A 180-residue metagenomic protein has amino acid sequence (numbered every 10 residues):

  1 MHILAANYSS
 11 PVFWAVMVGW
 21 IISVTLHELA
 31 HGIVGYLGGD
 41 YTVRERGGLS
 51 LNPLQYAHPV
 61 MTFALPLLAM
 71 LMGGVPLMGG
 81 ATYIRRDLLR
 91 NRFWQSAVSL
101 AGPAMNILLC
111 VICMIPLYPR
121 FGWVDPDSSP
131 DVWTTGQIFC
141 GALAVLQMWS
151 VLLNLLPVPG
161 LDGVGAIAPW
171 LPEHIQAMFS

Functional and structural regions predicted by a protein language model:
M1-S180: Hydrophobic transmembrane alpha-helices and their immediate loop junctions in multi-pass integral membrane proteins
